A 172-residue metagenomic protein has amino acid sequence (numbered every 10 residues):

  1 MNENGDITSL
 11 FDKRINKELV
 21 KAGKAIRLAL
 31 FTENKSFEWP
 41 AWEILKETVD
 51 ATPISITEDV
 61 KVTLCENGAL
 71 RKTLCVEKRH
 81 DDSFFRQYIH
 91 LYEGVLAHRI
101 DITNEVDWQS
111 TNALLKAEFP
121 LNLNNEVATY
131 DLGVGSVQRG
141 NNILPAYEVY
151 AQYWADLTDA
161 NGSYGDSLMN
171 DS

Functional and structural regions predicted by a protein language model:
M1-V106, T111, A117-E118, N141-N142: Catalytic and substrate-binding regions of extracellular carbohydrate-active enzymes, especially polysaccharide lyases
W108-L114, L123-A128: A generic secondary-structure signal for well-formed alpha-helical elements
F119-S172: Polysaccharide-binding surfaces and accessory modules of carbohydrate-active proteins
